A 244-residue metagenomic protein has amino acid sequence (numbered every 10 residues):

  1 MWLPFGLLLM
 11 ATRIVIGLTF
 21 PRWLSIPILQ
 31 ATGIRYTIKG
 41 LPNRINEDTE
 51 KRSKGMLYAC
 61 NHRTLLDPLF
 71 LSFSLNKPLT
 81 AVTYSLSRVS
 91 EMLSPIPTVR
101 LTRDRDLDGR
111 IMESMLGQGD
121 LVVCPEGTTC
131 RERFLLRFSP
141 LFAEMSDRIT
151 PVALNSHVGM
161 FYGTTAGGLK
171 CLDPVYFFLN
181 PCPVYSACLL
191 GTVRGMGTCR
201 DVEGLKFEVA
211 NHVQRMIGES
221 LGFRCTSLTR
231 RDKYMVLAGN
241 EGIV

Functional and structural regions predicted by a protein language model:
M1, L93-E113, G117, S146 (+1 more regions): N-terminal hydrophobic signal-anchor/signal peptide
M1-T19: A hydrophobic membrane-anchoring feature enriched in long, contiguous, low-charge segments that mark signal-anchor
L8, K54-C60, L79, G117-P125: Generic beta-sheet signal
I14-P42, N46-D106, G159-M160: Catalytic core of membrane glycerolipid acyltransferases/transacylases, capturing the structured, soluble-facing
I38-I45, K51, L65-P68, L107-M112 (+5 more regions): Eukaryotic intrinsically disordered and solvent-exposed regulatory patches
V82-Y84, C124, V152-L154: Generic beta-sheet signal
V89-M92, G119, R131-F207, R224-N240: A cross-family acyltransferase "interaction/gating" segment
E208-S220: Short amphipathic C-terminal alpha-helix that caps PH/PH-like domains
